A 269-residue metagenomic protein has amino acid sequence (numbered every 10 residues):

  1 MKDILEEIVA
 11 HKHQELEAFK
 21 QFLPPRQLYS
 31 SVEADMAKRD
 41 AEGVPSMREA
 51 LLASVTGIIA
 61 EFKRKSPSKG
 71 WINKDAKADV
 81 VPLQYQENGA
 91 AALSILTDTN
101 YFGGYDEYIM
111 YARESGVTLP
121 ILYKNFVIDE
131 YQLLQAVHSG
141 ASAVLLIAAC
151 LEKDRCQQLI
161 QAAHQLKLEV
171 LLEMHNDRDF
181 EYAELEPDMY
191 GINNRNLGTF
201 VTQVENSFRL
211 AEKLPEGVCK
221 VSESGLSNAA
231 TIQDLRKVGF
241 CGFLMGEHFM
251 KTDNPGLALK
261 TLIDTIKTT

Functional and structural regions predicted by a protein language model:
K2-N73: An N-cap/entry alpha-helix motif that binds or orients negatively charged groups
R48-G70, G103-A112, N206-P215: N-terminal small/glycine-rich loop or linker at the start of catalytic domains across soluble metabolic enzymes
F62-K77, P120-I128, L171-E173, V221-S227: Active-site mouth loops of central-metabolism enzymes
S68-A76, Q84-G103, Y182-A211: Glycine/Thr-rich beta-alpha phosphate-binding loop at enzyme active sites
G89-A90, S115-L119, H138-V144, H164-L168 (+3 more regions): Glycine-enriched alpha-helix->loop->beta-strand junction motifs that scaffold or abut catalytic
I95, Q135-R155, I192-V201, F240-L259: Glycine-rich phosphate-binding active-site loops on the catalytic face of alpha/beta enzymes
I128-G140, N176-E186, L226-M245: Catalytic cores of alpha/beta
R209-K213, R236, K251-T269: C-terminal helical cap(s) of enzyme catalytic domains, especially alpha/beta-barrels
